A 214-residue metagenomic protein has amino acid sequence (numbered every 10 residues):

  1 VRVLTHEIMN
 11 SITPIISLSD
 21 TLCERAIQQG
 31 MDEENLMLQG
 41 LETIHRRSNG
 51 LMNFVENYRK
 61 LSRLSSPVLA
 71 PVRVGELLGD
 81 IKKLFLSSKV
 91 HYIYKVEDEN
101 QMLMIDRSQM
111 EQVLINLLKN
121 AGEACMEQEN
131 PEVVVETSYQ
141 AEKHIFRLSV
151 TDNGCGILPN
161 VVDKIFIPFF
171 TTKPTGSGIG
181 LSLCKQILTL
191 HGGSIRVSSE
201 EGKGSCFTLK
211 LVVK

Functional and structural regions predicted by a protein language model:
I12-N49: Histidine phosphotransfer helical core of two-component systems
L64-P67, M102-I105, T172: Conserved micro-motifs of the catalytic ATP-binding
V68-K82: A conserved beta-strand-to-alpha-helix junction within the catalytic ATP-binding
V74, G156-K164: Short helix N-cap motif at coil->helix boundaries in the Bergerat
H91-M102: Conserved catalytic submotifs in the C-terminal HATPase_c
G180, C184: Short alpha-helical Gxxx[C/S/T] motif in the catalytic ATP-binding
G192-G193: Conserved glycine-rich
